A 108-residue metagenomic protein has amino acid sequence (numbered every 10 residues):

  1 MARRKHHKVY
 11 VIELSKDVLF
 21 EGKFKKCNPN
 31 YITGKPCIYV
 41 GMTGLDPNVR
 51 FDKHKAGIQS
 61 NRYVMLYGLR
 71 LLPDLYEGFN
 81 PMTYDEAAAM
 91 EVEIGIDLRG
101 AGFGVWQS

Functional and structural regions predicted by a protein language model:
M1-D52, D85-E93: GIY-YIG nuclease catalytic motif and its immediate N-terminal context
L45-N48, D52-S108: Aromatic/basic micro-patches that form nucleic-acid/chromatin recognition or nuclease catalytic surfaces
